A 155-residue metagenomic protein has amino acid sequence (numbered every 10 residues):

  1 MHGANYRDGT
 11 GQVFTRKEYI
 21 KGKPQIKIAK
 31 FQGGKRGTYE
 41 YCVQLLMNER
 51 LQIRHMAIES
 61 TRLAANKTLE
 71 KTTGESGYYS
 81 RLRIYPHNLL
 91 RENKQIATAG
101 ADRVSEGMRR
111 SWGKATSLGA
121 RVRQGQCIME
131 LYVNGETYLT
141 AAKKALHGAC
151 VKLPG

Functional and structural regions predicted by a protein language model:
M1-G155: Ribosome-associated RNA-binding proteins
